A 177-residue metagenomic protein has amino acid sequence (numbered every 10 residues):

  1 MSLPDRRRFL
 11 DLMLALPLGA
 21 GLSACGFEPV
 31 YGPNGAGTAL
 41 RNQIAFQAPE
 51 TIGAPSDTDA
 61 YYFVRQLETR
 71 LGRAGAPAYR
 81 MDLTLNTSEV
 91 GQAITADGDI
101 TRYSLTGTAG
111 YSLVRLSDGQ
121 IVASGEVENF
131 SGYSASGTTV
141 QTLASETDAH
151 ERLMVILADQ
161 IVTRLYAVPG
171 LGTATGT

Functional and structural regions predicted by a protein language model:
R6-M13: N-terminal export leaders
M13-G21: Bacterial N-terminal signal peptides
A20-Q43: Bacterial Sec signal peptide processing site at the extreme N-terminus
I44-R80: Post-signal-peptide N-terminal segment of Sec-exported extracytoplasmic proteins
L71-G75, L113, S117, Q160-P169: Sec/Tat-exported extracytoplasmic proteins
A74-E126, S131-D148: Surface-exposed short loop/turn segments
A144-T177: C-terminal/domain-edge helix-coil "capping" segments
